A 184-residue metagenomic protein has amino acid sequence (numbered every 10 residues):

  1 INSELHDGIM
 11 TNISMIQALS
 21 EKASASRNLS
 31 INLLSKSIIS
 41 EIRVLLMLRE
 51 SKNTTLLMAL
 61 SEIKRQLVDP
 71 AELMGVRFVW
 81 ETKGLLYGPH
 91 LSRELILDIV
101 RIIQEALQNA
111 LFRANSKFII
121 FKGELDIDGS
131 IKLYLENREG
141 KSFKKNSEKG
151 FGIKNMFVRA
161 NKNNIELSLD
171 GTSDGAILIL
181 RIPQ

Functional and structural regions predicted by a protein language model:
I1-S30, Q108-E124: Short alpha-helical "switch" segments that flank and position catalytic residues in signal-transduction proteins
L19-R27, R43-M58: Flexible helix-coil linker/loop segments in the cytosolic histidine kinase module, especially at subdomain junctions
L57-L97, R159-N161: Helix-loop-beta hinge of the Bergerat
F118-S130, Y134-N137: Short beta-strand/loop element within the Bergerat-fold HATPase_c
N137, L180-Q184: C-terminal beta-strand of the catalytic ATP-binding
R138-G140, F151: Conserved post-beta-strand hinge residue in the HATPase_c
K145-I179: ATP phosphate-binding glycine-rich loop and adjacent ATP-lid/helix-beta elements within ATP-binding kinase/ATPase
